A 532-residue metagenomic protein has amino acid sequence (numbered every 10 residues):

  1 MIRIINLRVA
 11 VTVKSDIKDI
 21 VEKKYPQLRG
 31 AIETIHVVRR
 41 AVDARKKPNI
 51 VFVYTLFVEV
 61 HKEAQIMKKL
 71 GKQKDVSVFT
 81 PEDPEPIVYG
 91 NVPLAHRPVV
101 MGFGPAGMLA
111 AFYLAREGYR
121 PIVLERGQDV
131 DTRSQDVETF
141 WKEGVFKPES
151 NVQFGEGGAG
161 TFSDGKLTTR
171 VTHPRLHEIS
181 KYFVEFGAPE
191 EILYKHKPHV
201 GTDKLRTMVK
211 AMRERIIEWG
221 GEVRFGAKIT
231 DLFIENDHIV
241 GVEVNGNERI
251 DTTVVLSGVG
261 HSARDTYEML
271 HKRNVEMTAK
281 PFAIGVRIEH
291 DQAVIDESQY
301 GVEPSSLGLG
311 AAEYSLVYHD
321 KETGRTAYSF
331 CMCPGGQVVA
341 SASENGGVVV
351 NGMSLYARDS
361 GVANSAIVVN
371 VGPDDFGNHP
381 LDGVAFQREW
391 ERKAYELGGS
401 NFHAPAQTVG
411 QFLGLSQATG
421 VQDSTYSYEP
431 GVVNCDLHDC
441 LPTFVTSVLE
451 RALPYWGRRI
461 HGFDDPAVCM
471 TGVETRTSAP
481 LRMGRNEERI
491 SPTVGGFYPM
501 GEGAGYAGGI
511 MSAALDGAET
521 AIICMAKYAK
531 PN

Functional and structural regions predicted by a protein language model:
M1-F52, L56-F162, K166-N532: Residues forming the flavin
